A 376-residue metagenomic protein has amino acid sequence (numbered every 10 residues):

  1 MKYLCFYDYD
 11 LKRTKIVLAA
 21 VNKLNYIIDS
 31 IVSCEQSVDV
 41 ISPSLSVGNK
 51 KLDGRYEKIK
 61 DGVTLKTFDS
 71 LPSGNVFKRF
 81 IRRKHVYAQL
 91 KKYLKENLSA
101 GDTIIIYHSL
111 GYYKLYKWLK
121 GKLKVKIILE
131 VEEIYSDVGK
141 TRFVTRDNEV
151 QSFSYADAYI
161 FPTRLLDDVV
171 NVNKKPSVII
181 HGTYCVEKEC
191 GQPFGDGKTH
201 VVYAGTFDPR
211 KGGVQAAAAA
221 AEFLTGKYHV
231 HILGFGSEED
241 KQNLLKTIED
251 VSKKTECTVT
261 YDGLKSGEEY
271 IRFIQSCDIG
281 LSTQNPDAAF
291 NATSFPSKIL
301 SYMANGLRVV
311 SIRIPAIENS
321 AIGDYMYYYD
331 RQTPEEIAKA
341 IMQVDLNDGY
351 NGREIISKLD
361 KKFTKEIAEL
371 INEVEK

Functional and structural regions predicted by a protein language model:
M1-D53, S99, A158, Q215-T225: N-terminal subdomain of nucleotide-sugar transferases
K2-F6, I160, P193-G212, A216-A221 (+1 more regions): Conserved donor-binding/catalytic core segment of Leloir-type glycosyltransferases
K15, K211, S266-F273, G280-S301 (+1 more regions): Nucleotide-sugar-dependent
A19, E187, Q332, D345-K376: A charged, aromatic-enriched C-terminal amphipathic alpha-helix characteristic of glycosyltransferases across folds
Y26-D29, Y87-K95, Y113-K122, L129-F161 (+1 more regions): Membrane-proximal helix-turn-helix segments that form the acceptor-binding/catalytic region of lipid-linked
V230-L245, G263: Glycosyltransferase donor-sugar binding loop
L244-I271: Nucleotide-activated donor-binding/catalytic signature segment of Leloir-type glycosyltransferases, i.e., the conserved
Y325-P334, I341-N347: Conserved acidic donor-binding segment of nucleotide-sugar-dependent glycosyltransferases
